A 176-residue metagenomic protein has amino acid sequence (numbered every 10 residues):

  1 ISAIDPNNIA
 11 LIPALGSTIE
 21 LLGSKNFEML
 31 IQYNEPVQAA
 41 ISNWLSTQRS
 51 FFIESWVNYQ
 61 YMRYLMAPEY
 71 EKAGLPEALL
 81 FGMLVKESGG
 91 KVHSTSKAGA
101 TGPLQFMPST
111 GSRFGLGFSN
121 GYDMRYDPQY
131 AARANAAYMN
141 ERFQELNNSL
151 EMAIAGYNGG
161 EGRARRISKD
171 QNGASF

Functional and structural regions predicted by a protein language model:
I1-A67: An acidic, Gly/Ser/Thr/Pro-rich helix-cap/linker signature
S46-F52, G89-A100, Q105-M152, D170-F176: Substrate-binding clefts and substrate-entry loops adjacent to catalytic sites of polymer-processing enzymes acting on
Y59, R63, P128-A136, E161: Short alpha-helical patches at coil-to-helix transitions and adjacent helical residues in well-structured domains
Y61, L75-V92, N135, A153-N158: Short, functionally critical alpha-helical segments immediately adjacent to catalytic or ligand/cofactor-binding
F81-G82, P108, A155, R165-K169: Generic alpha-helical structural context detector
G89, E141, G156-R166: Alpha-helical scaffold segments in carbohydrate-active enzymes
